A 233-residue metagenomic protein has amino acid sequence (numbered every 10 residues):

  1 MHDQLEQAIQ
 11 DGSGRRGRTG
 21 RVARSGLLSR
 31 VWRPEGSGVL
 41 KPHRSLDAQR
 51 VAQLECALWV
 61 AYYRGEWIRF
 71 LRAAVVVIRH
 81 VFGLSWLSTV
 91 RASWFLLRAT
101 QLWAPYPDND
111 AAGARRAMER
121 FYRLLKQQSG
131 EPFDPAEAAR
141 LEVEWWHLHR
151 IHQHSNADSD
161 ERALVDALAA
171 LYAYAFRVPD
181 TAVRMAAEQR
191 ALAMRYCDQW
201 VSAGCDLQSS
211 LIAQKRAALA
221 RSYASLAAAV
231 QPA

Functional and structural regions predicted by a protein language model:
L27-H43, R72-V76: Repeat-mediated protein-protein interaction surfaces in helical alpha-solenoids
S45, D206-A233: A cross-kingdom marker for long, charged
D47-E55: Generic helix N-cap/helix-start motif at coil->alpha-helix transitions
Y62, W103-Y106: Hydrophobic/aromatic side-chain positions at a characteristic register within alpha-helices of tetratricopeptide repeats
L71, I78-F82, Y122-S129: A conserved position within tetratricopeptide repeats
V76-T100: Short, charge-rich amphipathic alpha-helical segments embedded in non-transmembrane helical bundles/solenoids
M118-Q199: Extended amphipathic alpha-helical interaction segments
